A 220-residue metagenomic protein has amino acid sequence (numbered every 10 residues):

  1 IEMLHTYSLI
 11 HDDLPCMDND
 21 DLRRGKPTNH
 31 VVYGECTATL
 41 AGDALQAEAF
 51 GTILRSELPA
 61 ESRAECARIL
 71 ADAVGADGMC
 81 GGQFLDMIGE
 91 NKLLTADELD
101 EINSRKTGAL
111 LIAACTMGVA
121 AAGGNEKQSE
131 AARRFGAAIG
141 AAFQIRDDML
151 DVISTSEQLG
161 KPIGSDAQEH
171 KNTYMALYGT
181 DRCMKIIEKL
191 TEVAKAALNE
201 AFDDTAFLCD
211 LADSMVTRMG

Functional and structural regions predicted by a protein language model:
I1-G220: All-alpha prenyltransferase/terpene-synthase fold signal
